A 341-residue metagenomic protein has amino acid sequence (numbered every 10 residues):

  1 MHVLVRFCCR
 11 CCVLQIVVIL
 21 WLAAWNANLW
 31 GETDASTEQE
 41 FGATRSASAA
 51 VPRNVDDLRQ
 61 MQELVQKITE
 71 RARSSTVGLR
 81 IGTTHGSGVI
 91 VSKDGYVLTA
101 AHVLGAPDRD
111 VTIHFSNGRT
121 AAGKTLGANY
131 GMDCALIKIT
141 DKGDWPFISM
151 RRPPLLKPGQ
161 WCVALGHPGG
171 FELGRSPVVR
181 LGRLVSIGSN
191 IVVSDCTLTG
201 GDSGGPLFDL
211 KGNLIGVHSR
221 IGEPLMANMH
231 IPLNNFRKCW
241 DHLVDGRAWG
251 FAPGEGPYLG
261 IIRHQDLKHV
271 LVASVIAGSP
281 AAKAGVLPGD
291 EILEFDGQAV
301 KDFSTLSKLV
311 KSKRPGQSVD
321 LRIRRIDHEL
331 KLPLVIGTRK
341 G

Functional and structural regions predicted by a protein language model:
M1-E70, Y96: N-terminal targeting leaders that route proteins to membranes or the secretory/organellar pathways
W30, H85, S92-D133, I139-D144: Catalytic-histidine neighborhood of serine endopeptidases, predominantly the chymotrypsin-like S1/PA family
E40-T69, V111, G123, W145 (+6 more regions): C-terminal cap/linker of serine protease catalytic domains
M61-V65, S75-D94, R119-A122, F147-S149 (+2 more regions): A conserved glycine-rich beta-strand in the N-terminal activation segment of trypsin-fold
T76, V97-A100, P158-G169, S194 (+2 more regions): Active-site-proximal beta-strands of protease catalytic cores
T84-G88, I148-R152, I191-F208, A277-A281: Gly/Ser-rich catalytic serine loop of serine hydrolases
P146-I191, I221-M229, R247-G254: Flexible, gly/ser-rich surface segments that form the specificity/activation loops bordering the active-site cleft
T197, D245-L309, R324, H328-G341: PDZ/PDZ-like groove recognition
